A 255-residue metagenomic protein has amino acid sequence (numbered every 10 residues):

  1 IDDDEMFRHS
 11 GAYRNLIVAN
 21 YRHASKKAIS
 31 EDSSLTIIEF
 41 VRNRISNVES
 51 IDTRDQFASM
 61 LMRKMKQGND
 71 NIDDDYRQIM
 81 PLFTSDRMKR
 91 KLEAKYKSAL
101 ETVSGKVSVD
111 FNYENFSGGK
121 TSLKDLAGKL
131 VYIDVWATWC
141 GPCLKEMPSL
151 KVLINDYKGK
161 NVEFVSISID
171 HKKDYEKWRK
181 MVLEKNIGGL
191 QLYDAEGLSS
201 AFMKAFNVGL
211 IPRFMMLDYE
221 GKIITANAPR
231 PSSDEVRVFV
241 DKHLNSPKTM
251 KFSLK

Functional and structural regions predicted by a protein language model:
I1-T121: Oxidative protein folding and maturation machinery
N112-E114, R179-M215, Y219: Short, internal strand/loop/helix patches that form the active-site neighborhood or redox-interaction surface
T121-S122, I224: Generic structural signal for well-ordered beta-strand positions
A127, D134-V152, S166: Conserved redox-active cysteine motifs that mediate thiol-disulfide chemistry, especially di-cysteine Cys-X(1-2)-Cys
A127-K129, G159, I187, V208: Active-site acidic short loop of glycosyltransferases
L130-V131, P212: Alpha/beta-hydrolase fold active-site loops
I133, V165-I167, L192, M215: Conserved hydrophobic packing residues within short motifs/helices of P-loop NTPase cores of ABC-family ATPases
M216-K255: Thiol-/selenol-based redox modules, centered on thioredoxin-like and closely related oxidoreductase domains
